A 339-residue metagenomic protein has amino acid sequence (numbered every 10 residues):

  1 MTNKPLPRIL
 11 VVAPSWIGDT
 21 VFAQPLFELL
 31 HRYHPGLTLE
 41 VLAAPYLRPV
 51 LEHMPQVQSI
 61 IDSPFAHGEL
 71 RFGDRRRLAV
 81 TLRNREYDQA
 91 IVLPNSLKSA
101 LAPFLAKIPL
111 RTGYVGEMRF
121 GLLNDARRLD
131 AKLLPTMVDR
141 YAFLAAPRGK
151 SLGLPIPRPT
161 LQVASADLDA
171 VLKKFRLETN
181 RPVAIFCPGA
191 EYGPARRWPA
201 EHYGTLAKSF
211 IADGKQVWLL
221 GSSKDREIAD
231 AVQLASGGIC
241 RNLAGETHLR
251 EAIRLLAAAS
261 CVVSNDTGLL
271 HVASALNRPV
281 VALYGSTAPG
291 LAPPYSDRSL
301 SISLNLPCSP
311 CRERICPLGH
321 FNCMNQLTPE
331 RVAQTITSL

Functional and structural regions predicted by a protein language model:
M1-L339: Catalytic machinery of carbohydrate-active enzymes, primarily nucleotide-sugar-dependent glycosyltransferases
